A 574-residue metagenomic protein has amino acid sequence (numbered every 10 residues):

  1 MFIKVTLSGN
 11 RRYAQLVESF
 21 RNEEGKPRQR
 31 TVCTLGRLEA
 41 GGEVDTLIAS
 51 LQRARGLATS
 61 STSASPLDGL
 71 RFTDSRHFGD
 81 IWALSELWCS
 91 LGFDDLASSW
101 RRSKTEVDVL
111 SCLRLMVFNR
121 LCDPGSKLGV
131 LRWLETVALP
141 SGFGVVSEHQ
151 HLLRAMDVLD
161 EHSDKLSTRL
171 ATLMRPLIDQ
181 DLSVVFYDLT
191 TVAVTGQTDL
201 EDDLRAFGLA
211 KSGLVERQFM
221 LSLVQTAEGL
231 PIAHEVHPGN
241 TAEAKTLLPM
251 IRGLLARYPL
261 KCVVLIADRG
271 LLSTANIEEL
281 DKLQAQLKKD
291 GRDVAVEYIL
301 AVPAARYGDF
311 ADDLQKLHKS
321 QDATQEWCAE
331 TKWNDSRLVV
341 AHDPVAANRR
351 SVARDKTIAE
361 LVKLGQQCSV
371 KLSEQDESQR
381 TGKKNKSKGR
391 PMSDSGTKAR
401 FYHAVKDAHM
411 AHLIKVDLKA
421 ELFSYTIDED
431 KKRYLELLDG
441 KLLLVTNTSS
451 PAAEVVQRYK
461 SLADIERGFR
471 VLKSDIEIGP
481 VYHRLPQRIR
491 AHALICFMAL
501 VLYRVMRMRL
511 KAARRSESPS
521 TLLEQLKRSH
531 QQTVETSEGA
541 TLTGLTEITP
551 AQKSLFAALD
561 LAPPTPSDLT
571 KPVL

Functional and structural regions predicted by a protein language model:
M1-S111: Conserved glycine(s) in the ABC-transporter nucleotide-binding domain "signature"
F2-V5, R11-A14, E23-R28, L91-L574: Anion-binding and metal-coordination hotspots
